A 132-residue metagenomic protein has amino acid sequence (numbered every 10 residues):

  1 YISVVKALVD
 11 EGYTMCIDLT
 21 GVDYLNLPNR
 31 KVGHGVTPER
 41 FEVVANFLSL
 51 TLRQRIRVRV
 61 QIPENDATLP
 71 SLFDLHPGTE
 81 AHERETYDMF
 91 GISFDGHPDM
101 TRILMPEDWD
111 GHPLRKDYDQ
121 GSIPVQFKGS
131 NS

Functional and structural regions predicted by a protein language model:
Y1-S132: Terminal low-complexity/charged segments
